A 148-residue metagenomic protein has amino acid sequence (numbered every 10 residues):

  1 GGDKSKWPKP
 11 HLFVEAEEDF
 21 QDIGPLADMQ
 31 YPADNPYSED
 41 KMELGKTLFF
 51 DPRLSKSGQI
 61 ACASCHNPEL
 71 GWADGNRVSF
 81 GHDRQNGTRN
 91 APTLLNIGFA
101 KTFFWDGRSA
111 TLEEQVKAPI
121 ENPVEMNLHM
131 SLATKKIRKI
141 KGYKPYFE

Functional and structural regions predicted by a protein language model:
G1-E148: Periplasmic c-type cytochrome electron-transfer domains
